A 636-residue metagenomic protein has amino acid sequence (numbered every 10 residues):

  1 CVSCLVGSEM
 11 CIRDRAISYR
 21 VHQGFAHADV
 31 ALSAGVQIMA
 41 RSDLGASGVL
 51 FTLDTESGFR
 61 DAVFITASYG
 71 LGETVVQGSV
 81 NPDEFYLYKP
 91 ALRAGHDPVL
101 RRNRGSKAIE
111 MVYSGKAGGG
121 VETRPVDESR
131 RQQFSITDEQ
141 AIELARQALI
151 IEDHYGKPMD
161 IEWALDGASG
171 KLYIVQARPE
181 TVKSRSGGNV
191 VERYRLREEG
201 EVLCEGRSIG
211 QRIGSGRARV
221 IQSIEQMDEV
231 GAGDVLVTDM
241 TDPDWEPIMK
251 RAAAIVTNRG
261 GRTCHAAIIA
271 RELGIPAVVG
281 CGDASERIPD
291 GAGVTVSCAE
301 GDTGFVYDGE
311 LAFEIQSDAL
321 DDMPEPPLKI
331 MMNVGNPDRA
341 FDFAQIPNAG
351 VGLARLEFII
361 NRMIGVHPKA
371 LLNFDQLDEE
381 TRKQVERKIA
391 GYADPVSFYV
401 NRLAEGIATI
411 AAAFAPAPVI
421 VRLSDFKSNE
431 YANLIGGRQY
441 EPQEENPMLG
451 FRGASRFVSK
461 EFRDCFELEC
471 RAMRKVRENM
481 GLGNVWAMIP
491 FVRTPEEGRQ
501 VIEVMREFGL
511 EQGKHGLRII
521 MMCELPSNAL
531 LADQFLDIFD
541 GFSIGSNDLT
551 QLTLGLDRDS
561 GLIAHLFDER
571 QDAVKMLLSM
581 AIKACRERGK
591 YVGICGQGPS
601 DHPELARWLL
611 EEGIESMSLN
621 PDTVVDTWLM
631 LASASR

Functional and structural regions predicted by a protein language model:
C1-G7, I12: Single conserved hydrophobic/aromatic residue that forms the stacking wall/gate of nucleotide- or nucleobase-binding
A16-L92: Phosphate-binding site of ATP-dependent enzymes
S33-Q37, V49-T52, V63-T66, D160 (+23 more regions): Structured core elements
V36, G78, S135-R217, D548: Cysteine-dependent phosphatase catalytic core of the protein tyrosine phosphatase
D43, A148, D318-R636: Conserved alpha/beta-domain cores
G58, V294, D548: Small/polar (Gly/Ser/Thr/Ala-rich) solvent-exposed segments that form structured loops/beta-strands/short helices used
V63-D160, L165-D166, R207-Q211, A232 (+5 more regions): Conserved catalytic alpha/beta cores of large enzymes that bind or transform nucleotide phosphates and polynucleotides
A168-S169, P179-S184, L203-R207, R212-V235 (+2 more regions): Acidic, glycine-rich flexible loop/linker segments
